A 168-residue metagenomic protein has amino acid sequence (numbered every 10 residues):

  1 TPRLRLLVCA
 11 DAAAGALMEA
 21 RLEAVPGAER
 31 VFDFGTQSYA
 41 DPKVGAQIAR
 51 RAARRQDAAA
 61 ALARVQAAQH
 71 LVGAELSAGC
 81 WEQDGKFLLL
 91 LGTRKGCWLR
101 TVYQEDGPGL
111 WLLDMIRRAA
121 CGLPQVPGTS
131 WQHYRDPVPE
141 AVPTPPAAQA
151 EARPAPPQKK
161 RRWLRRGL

Functional and structural regions predicted by a protein language model:
T1-A150, L164-L168: Short alpha-helical segments enriched in small residues
Q149-P157: Short stretches within intrinsically disordered, low-complexity N-terminal or propeptide regions
P156-L164: Arg/Lys-rich low-complexity patches in intrinsically disordered regions that function as generic
